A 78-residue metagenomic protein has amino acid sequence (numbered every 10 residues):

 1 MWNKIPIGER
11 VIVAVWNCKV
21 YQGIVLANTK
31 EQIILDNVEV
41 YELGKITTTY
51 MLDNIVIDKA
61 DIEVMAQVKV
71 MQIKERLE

Functional and structural regions predicted by a protein language model:
M1-E78: Conserved RNA-binding domains used in RNP assembly and mRNA/RNA metabolism
